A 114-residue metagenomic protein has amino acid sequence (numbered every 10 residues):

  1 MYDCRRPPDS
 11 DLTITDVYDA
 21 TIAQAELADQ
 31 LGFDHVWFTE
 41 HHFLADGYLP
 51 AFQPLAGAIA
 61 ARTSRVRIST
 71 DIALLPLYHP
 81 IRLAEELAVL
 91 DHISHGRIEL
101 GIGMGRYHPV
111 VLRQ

Functional and structural regions predicted by a protein language model:
M1-I14, P76-Q114: Flexible, glycine-rich active-site loops centered on histidine and acidic residues that chelate a metal or position
M1-T63, R67: N-terminal beta1-alpha1-beta2 module of alpha/beta enzyme domains
A60, S69, E99-G101: Structural detector of well-ordered beta-strand residues that form the stable sheet scaffold of enzyme domains
T70-L75: Structural motif corresponding to the early beta-alpha repeats
